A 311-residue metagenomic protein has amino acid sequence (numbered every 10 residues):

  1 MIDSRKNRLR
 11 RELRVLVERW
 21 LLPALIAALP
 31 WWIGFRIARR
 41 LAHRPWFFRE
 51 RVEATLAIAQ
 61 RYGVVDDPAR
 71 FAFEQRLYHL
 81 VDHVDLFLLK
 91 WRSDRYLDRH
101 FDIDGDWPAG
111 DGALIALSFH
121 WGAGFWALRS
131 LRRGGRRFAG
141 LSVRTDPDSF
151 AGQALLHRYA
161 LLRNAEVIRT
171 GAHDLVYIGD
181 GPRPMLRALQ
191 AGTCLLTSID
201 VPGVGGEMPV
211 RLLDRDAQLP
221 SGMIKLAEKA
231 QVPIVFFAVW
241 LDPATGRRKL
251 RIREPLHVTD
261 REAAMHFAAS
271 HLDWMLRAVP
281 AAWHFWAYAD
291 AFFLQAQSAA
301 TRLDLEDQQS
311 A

Functional and structural regions predicted by a protein language model:
M1-I2, A311: Non-catalytic N-terminal targeting/anchoring module and adjacent flexible stem/linker that precedes the structured
I2-G124, L161-E166: Membrane-anchoring hydrophobic helices of lipid-metabolizing enzymes
H43, L114-I115, A172, P209-L212 (+1 more regions): Short, contiguous strand/loop micro-motifs
R51, A123, Y159-A160, G181 (+2 more regions): Residue-level preference for nonpolar/small residues embedded in alpha-helices
L56, L128, A165, I224 (+1 more regions): Short glycine-/small-residue-rich flexible loop motifs, especially phosphate/cofactor-binding loops
Q75, G112-Y177: Catalytic core of membrane glycerolipid acyltransferases/transacylases, capturing the structured, soluble-facing
D98-D104, A172-G179, L256-H257: Short acidic-hydrophobic, aromatic-tinged amphipathic segments that line or gate anion-handling sites
P108, R133, R137, Y177-A311: Non-catalytic C-terminal accessory region of glycerolipid acyltransferases and related lyso-lipid remodeling enzymes
